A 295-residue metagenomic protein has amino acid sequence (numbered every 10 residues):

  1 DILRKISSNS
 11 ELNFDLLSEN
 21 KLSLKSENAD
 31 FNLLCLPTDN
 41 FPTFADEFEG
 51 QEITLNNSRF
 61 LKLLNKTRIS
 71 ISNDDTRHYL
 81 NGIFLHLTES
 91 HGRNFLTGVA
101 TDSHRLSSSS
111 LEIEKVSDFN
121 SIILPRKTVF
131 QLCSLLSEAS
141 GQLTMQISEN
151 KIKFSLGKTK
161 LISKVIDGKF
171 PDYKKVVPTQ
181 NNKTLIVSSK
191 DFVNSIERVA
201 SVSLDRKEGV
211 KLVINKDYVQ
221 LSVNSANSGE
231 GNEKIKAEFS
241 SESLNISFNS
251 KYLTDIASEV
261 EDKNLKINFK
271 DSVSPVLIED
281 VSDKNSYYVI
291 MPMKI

Functional and structural regions predicted by a protein language model:
D1-I295: Structural preference for solvent-exposed beta-strand-turn elements and adjacent flexible terminal/loop segments within
